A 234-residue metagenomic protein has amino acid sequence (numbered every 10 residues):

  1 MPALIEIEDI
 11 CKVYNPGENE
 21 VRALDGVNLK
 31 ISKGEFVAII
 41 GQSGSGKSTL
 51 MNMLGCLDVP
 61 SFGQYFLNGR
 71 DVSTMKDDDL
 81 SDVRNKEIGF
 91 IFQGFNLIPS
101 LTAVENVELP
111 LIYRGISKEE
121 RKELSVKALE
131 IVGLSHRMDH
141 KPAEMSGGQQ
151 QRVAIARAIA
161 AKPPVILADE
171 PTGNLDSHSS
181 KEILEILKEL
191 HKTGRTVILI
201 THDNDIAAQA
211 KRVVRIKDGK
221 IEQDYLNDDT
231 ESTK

Functional and structural regions predicted by a protein language model:
M1-V13, Q223-K234: ABC-family P-loop ATPase nucleotide-binding domain
P2-I216: ABC family nucleotide-binding domain
V213-Y225: H-loop (His-switch) and adjacent beta-strand-loop-beta switch element of ABC-type ATPase nucleotide-binding domains
